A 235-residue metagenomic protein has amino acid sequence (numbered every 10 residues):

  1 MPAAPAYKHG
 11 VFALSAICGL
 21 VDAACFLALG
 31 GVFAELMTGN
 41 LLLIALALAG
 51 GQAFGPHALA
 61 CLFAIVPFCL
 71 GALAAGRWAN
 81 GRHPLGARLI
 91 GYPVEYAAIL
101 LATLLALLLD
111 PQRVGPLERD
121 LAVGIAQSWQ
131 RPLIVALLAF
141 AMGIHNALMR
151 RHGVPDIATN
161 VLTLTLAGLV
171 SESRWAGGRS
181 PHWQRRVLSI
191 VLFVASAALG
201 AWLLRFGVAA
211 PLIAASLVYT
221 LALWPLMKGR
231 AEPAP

Functional and structural regions predicted by a protein language model:
M1-P235: Alpha-helical transmembrane segments of multi-pass membrane proteins
